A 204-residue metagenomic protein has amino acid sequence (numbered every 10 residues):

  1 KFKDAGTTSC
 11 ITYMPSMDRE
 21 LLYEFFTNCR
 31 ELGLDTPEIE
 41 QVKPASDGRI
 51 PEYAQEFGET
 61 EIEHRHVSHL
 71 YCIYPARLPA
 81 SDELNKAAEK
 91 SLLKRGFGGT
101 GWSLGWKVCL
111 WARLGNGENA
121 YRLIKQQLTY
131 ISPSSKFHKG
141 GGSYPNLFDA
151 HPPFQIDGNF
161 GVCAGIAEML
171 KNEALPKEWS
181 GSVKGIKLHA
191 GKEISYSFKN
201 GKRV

Functional and structural regions predicted by a protein language model:
K1-D4, D47-Q55, T100, P133-A150: Glycine- and aromatic-rich loop/turn segments at beta-sheet edges
K1-L34, H64: The feature captures the catalytic groove of carbohydrate-active enzymes
D4-T7, N28, P79-S81, N172 (+1 more regions): Short loop/turn segments at secondary-structure transitions that flank enzyme active sites
S9, Y13-S16, H69, F160 (+1 more regions): A short, structural micro-pattern
C10, M17, L34, W102 (+1 more regions): A structural signal for alpha-helical segments
Y23, L32-V67, P79-G99, A112-N119 (+1 more regions): Beta-rich accessory regions
E61-S135, P152-C163, E168: C-terminal substrate/ligand-recognition segments
E118-V204: Non-catalytic C-terminal accessory modules of carbohydrate-active enzymes
